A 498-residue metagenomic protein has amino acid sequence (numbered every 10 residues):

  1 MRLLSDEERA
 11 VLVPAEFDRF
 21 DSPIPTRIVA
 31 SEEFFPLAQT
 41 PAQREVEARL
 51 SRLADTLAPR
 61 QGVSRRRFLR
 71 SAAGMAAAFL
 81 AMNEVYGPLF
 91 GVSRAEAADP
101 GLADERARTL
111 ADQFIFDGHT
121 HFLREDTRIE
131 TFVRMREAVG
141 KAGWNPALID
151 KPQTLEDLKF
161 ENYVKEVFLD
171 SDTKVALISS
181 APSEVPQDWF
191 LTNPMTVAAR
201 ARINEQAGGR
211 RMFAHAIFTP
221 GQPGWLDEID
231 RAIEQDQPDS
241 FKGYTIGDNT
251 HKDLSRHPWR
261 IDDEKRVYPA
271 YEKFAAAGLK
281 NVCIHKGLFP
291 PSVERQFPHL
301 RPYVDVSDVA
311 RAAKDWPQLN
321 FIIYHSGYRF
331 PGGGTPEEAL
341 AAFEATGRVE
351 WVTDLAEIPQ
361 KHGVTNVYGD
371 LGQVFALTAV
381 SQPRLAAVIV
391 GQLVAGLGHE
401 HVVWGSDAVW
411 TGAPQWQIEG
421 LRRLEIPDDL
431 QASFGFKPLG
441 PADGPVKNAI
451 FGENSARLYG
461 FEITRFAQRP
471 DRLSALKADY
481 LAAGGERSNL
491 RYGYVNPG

Functional and structural regions predicted by a protein language model:
M1-V63: N-terminal secretory signal peptides
L3, D55-V63, N83-T120: C-terminal segment of N-terminal export signals and the immediately downstream linker at the start of the mature
A38, D126-L158, P290-R295, V364-Y368 (+2 more regions): Active-site gating loops and adjacent loop-to-helix segments of metal-dependent hydrolytic enzymes
G62-N83, G101-E105, F114, E130 (+5 more regions): Mid-to-C-terminal alpha-helical segments outside catalytic/metal-binding sites
G118, V133-E156, K165-D188, R211-I217 (+2 more regions): Divalent metal-dependent hydrolysis catalytic cores, especially in the metallo-beta-lactamase
V164-D172, N193-R210, I229-P238, E272-A277 (+3 more regions): Acidic (Asp/Glu)-rich catalytic clusters
P182-V304: Active-site gating/metal-coordination segments in enzymes
D248, S255-W404, G412, D429-G440 (+1 more regions): Catalytic pocket-lining loop regions of alpha/beta-barrel enzymes, especially the amidohydrolase/enolase/GH5 lineages
